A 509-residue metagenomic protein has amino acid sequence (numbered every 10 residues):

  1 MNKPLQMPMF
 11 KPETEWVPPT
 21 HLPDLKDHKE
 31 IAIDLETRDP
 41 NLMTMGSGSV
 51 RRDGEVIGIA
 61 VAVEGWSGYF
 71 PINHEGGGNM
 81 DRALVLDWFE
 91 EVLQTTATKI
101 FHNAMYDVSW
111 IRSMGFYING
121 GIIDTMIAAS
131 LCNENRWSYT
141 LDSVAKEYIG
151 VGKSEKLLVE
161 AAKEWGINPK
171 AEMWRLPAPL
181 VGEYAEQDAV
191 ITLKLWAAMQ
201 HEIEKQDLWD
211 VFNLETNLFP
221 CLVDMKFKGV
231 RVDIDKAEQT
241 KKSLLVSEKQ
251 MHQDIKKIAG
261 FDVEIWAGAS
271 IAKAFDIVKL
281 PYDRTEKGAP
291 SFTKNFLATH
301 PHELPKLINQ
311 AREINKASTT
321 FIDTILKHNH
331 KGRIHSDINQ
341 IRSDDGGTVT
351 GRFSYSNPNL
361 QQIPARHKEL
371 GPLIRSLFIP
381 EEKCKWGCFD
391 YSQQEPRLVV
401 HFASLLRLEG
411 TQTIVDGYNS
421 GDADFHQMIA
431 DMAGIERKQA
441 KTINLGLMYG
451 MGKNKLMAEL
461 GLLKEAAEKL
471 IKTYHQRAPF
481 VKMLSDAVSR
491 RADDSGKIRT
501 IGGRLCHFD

Functional and structural regions predicted by a protein language model:
M1-H74, N119, R136, K146-L370 (+6 more regions): Conserved "right-hand" nucleotidyltransferase catalytic core of DNA-directed polymerases
A32, A97-A104, C388: Acidic beta-strand-to-loop metal/phosphate-binding motif
E64-K99, V230: Nucleic-acid-processing active sites and adjacent nucleic-acid-binding tracks, predominantly divalent metal-dependent
R112-I122, R136-D142, L405-I414: A short alpha->loop->secondary-structure connector
Y117-E134, L141-K146, G421-Q427: Conserved beta-strand -> loop -> alpha-helix junction used to position metal-binding or nucleic-acid-contacting
L131-E134, E183, F389, G417-S420: Conserved, non-catalytic sequence blocks in retroelement Pol enzymes and Pol-derived host proteins
G421-I435, I501-D509: Generic long, charged, amphipathic alpha-helical segments
R437-Y449: Short, amphipathic alpha-helical "recognition" segments used to contact nucleic acids or chromatin
